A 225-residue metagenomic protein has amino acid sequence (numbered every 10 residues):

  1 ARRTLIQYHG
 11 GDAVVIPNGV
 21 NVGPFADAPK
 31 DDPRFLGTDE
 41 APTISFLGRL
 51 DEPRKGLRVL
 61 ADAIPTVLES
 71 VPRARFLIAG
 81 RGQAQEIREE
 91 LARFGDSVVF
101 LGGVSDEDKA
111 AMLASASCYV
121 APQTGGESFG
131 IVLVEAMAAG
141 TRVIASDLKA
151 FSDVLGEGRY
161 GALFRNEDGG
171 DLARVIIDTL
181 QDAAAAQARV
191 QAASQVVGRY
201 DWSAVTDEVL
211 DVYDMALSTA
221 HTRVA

Functional and structural regions predicted by a protein language model:
G19: Carbohydrate-associated surface elements
F35-K55, A61-I64, L77: Conserved donor-binding/catalytic core segment of Leloir-type glycosyltransferases
R88-A111: Nucleotide-activated donor-binding/catalytic signature segment of Leloir-type glycosyltransferases, i.e., the conserved
G103-V104, A111-A116, I131, V209: Short alpha-helical donor nucleotide-sugar binding micro-motif in glycosyltransferases
A110, S128, L133-A138, K149-D153: Short alpha-helical segment that forms part of, or immediately flanks, the ligand-binding pocket in carbohydrate-active
C118, R142-A145: Short hydrophobic beta-strand element within catalytic cores of glycosyltransferases and related nucleotide-activated
E157-G169, D178-A184: Conserved acidic donor-binding segment of nucleotide-sugar-dependent glycosyltransferases
A184-D214: A charged, aromatic-enriched C-terminal amphipathic alpha-helix characteristic of glycosyltransferases across folds
